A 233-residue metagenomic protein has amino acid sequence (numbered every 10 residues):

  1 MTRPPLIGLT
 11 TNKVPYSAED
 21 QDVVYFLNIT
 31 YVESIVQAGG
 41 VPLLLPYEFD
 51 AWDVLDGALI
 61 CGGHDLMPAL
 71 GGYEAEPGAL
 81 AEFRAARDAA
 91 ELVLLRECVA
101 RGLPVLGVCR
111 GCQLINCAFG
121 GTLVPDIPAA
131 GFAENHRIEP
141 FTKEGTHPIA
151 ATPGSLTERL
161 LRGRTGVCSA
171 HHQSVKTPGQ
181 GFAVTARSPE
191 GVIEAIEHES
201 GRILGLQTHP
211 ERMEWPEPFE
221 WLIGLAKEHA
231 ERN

Functional and structural regions predicted by a protein language model:
M1-V108, N116-V124, P128-L161, G166 (+5 more regions): N-terminal beta1-alpha1 cap of cysteine-dependent amidohydrolase-like domains
C112: The feature captures the ABC ATPase H-loop/switch
